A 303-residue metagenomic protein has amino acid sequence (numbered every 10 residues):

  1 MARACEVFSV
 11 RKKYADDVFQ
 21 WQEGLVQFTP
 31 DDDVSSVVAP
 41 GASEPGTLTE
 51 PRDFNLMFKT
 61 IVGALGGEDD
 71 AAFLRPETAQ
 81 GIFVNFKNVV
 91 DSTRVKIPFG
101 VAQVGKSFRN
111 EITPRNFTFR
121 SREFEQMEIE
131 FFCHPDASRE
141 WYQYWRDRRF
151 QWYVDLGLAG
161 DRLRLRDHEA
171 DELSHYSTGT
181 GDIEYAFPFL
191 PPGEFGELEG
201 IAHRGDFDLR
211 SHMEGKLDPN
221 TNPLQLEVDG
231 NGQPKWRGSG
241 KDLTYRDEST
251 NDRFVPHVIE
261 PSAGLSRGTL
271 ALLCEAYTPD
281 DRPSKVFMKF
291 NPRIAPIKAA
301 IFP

Functional and structural regions predicted by a protein language model:
M1-P303: TRNA-recognition modules of translation machinery and tRNA-sensing kinases, especially anticodon-binding
